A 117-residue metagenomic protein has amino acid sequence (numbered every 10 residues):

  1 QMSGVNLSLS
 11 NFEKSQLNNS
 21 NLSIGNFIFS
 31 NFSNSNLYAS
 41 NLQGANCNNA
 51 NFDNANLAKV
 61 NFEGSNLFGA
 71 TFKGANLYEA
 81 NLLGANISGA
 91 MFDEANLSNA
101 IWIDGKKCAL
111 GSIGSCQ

Functional and structural regions predicted by a protein language model:
Q1-Q117: Tandem repeat scaffolds
